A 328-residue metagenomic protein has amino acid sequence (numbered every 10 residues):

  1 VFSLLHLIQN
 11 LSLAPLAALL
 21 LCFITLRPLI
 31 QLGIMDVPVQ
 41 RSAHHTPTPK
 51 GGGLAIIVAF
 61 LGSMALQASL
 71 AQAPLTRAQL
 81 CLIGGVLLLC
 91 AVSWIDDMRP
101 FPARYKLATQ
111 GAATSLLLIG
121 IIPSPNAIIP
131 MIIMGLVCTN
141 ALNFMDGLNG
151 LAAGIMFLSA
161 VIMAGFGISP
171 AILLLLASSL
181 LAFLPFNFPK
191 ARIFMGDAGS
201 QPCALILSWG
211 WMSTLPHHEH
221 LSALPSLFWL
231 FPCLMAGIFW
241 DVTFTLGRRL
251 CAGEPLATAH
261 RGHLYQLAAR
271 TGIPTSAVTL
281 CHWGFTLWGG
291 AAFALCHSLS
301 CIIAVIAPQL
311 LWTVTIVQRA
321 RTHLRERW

Functional and structural regions predicted by a protein language model:
F2-W240: "…together with the soluble PPM/PP2C metallo-phosphatase catalytic core" -> "…together with the soluble PPM/PP2C
L13-A17, W288-A294: Alpha-helical transmembrane segments of multi-pass membrane transporters/translocases
I24-P49, F244-S276: Cytosolic, membrane-interface loops and tails of multi-pass inner-membrane proteins
R27-L32, V314-W328: Membrane-interface capping segments at transmembrane-helix boundaries
F60, L205, T271-A291: Hydrophobic membrane-spanning alpha-helices of multi-pass integral membrane proteins
P102, D146, I273-P274, H297: A helix-boundary/kink motif common to multi-pass secondary transporters, especially Major Facilitator Superfamily
A182, W288-A291, W312-V314: Aromatic-anchored segments of alpha-helical transmembrane domains
G290-A307: Extracellular/periplasmic helix-loop-helix junctions in multi-pass membrane proteins
